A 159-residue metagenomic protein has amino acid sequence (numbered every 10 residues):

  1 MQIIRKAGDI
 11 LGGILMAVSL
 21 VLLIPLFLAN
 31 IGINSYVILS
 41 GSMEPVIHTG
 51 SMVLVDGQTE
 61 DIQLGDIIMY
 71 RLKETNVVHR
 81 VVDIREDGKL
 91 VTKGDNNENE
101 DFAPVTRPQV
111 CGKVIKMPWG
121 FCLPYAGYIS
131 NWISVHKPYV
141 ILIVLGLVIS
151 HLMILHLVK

Functional and structural regions predicted by a protein language model:
M1-Q58, G120-K159: Protein maturation boundaries and topogenic segments
R5-G8, G13, G57-Q63, G88-L90 (+1 more regions): Solvent-exposed, well-ordered amphipathic alpha-helical segments that flank/support binding or catalytic loops
N34, V77, T106: Residues that flank catalytic or metal-binding motifs in active/ligand-binding sites
G50, E60-D101: Extracytoplasmic loops/domains of multi-pass membrane proteins
V82, K89-G127: Extended, hydrophilic extramembrane loops/domains of integral membrane proteins
